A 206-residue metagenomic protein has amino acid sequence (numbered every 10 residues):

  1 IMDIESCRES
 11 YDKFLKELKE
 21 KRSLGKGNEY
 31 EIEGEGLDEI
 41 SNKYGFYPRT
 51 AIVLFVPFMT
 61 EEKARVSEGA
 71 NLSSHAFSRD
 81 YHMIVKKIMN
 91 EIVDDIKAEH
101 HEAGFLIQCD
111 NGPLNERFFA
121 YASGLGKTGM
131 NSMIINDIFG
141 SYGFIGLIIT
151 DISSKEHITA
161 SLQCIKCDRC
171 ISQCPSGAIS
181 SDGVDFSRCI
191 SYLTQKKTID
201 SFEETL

Functional and structural regions predicted by a protein language model:
I1-Q163, K197-L206: Auxiliary alpha/beta "docking" domains used to position bulky ligands
R169-L206: Iron-sulfur cluster-binding cysteine motifs and their immediate structural context in ferredoxin-like electron-transfer
